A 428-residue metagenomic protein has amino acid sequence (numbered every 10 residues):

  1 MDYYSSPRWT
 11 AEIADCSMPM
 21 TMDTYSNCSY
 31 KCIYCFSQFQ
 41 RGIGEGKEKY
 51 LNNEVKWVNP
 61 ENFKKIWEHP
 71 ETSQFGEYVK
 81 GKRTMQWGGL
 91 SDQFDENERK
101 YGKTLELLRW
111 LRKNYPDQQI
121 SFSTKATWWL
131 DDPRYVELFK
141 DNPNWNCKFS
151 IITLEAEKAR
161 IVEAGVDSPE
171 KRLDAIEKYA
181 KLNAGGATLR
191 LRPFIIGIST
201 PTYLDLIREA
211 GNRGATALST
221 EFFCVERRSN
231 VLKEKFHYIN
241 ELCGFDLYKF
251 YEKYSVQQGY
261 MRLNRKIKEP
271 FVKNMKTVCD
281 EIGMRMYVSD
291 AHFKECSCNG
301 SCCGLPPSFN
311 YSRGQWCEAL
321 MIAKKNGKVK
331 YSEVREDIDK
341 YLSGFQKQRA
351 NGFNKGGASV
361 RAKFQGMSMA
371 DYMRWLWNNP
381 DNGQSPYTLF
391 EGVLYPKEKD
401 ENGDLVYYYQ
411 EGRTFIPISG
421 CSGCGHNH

Functional and structural regions predicted by a protein language model:
M1-N146, S368-R374, P380-G383, K399-H428: Conserved Radical SAM active-site core
Y3-Y4, F36-F39, Y50, W57 (+24 more regions): Phenylalanine-focused residue identity feature
Y30-I33, S37, R109, R208 (+3 more regions): A broad, structural surface signal
I43-K47, N53-I66, D131-P133, V166-E170 (+5 more regions): General structural signal for secondary-structure boundaries
E45, R190, T220, V288-S289: Residue-level detector of family-conserved "landmark" positions at structurally sensitive sites
K64-I267: Conserved AdoMet/S-adenosylmethionine-binding subsite of the radical SAM
K233-H428: C-terminal accessory extensions appended to soluble enzyme cores
